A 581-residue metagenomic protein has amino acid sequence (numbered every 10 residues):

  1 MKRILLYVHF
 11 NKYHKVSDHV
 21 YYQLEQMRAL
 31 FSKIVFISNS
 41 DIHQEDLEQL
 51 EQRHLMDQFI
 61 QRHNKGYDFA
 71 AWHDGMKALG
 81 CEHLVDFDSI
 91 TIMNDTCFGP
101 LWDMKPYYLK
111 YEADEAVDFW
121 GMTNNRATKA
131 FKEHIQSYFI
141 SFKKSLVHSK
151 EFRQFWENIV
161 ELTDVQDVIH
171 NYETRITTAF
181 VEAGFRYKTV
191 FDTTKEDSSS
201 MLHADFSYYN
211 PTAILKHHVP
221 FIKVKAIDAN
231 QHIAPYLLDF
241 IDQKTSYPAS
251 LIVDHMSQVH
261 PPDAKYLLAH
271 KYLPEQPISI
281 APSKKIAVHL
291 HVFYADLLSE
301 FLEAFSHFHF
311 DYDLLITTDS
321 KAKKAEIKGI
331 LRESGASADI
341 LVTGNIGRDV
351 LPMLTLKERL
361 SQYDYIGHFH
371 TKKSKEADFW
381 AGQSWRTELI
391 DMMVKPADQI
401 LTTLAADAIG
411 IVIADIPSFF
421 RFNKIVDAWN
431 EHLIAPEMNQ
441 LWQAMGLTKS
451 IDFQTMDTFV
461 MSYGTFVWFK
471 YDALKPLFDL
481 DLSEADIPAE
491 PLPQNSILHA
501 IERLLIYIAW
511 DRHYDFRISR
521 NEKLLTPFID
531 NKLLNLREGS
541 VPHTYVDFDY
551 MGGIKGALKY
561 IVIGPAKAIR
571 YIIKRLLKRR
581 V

Functional and structural regions predicted by a protein language model:
M1-V581: ER/Golgi luminal nucleotide-sugar-dependent glycosyltransferases, focusing on the catalytic module
